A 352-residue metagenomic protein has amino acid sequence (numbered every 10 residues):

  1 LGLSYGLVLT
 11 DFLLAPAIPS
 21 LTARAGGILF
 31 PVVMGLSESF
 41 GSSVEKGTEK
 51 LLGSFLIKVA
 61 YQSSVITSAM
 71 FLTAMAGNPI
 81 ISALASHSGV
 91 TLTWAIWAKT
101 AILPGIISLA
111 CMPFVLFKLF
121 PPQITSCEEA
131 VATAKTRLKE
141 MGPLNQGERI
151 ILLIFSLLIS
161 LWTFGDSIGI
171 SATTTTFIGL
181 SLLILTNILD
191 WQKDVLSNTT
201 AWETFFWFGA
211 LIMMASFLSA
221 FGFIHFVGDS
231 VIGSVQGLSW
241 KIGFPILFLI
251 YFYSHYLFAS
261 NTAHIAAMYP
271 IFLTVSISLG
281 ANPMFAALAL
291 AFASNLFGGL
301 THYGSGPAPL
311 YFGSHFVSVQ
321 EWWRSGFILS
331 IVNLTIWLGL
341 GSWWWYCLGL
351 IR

Functional and structural regions predicted by a protein language model:
L1-V32, G237-M284, L290-F292: Hydrophobic alpha-helical transmembrane segments of multi-pass integral membrane proteins, predominantly secondary
L1-V8, V44-I57, Q146-L152, T200-F205 (+2 more regions): Membrane-interfacial loop-to-helix junctions in multi-pass transporters
G6, T10, S63-I66, L103-I107 (+9 more regions): Lipid-exposed faces of alpha-helical membrane segments in multi-pass integral membrane proteins
L14-I28, T67-G77, G169-S171, S216-I224 (+2 more regions): Short helix-coil transition sites and intra-membrane helix breaks within transmembrane domains of multi-pass
L21-A25, F40-S63, T67-I80, A85-G142 (+2 more regions): Juxtamembrane and boundary regions of transmembrane helices in multi-pass small-molecule transporters and channels
F114-P121, L144-R149, L157-T200: Flexible hinge motifs at transmembrane-helix junctions and intramembrane kinks/re-entrant loops in multi-pass membrane
S160-L161, L211-D229, G280, M284 (+1 more regions): Hydrophobic alpha-helical transmembrane segments in multi-pass integral membrane proteins
D194-F226, S239-Y253, L257: Core transmembrane alpha-helical segments of multi-pass membrane transporters/permeases
